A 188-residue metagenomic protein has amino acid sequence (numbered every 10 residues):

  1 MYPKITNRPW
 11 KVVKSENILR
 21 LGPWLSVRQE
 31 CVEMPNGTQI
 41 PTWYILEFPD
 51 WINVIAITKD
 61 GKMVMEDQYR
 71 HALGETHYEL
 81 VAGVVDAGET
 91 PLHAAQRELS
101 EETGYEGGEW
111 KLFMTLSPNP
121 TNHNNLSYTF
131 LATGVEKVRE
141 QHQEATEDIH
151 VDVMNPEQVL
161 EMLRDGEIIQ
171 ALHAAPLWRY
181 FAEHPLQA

Functional and structural regions predicted by a protein language model:
M1-G22: Extreme N-terminal tail/first-helix region
S15, T42, E66-Q68, T115: Residue-level detector of high-confidence beta-strand sites
S15-N53, K59: Acidic, metal-coordinating catalytic segment for phosphate/diphosphate chemistry, firing primarily on the Nudix
G22, A72, P120-N122: Short glycine/serine/proline-enriched coil/turn segments at secondary-structure junctions
P41, W51-N53, T58, V84-L172: Unchanged
F48-E79: A glycine-rich, hydrophobic loop/mini-helix early in the fold
K62-M63, E136-R139, Q187: Short helix-loop capping/hinge motifs at secondary-structure junctions, enriched in acidic/polar residues
A174-A188: Short, amphipathic C-terminal "tail helix"
